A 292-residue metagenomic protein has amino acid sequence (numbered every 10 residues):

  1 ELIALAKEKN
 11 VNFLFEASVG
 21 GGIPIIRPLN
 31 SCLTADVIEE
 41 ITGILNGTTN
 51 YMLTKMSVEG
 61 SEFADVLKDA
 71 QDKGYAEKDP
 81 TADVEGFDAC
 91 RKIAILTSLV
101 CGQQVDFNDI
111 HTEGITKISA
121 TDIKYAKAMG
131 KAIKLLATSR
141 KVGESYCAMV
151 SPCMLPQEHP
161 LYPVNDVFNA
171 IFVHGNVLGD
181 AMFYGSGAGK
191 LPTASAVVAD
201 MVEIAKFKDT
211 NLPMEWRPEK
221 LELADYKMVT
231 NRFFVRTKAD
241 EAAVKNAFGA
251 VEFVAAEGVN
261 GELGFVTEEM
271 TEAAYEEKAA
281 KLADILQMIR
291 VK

Functional and structural regions predicted by a protein language model:
E1-S31: Rossmann-fold NAD(P)-binding glycine/threonine-rich loop
A6, A70, A126, K245-F248 (+1 more regions): A generic structural signal for well-ordered alpha-helical segments
F13-A17, E40-G43, L135: General beta-strand structural signal in soluble alpha/beta enzymes
V19, I23, A35, N46 (+5 more regions): Electropositive phosphate-/nucleotide-binding environments in soluble metabolic enzymes
I25-I38, T49-S61, R91-V105, D200: Oxidoreductase and adenylate-handling cofactor-binding alpha/beta cores
E40-T42, N50-L53, S57, D69 (+3 more regions): Catalytic, metal-anchored helix/loop core of enzyme active sites in primary metabolism
L67-A170, G189: Substrate-binding/catalytic subdomain of NAD(P)-dependent oxidoreductase enzymes
M201-K292: A conserved regulatory-domain signal marking ACT and ACT-like small-molecule sensing domains and adjacent regulatory
